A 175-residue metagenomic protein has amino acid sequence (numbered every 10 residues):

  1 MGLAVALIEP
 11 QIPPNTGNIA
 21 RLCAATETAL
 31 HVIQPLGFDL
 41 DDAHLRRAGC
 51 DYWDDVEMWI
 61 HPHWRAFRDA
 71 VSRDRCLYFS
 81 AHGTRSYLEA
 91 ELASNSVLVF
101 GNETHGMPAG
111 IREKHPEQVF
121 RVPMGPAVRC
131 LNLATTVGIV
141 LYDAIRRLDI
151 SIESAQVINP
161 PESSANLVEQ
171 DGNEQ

Functional and structural regions predicted by a protein language model:
M1-Q175: Post-transcriptional modification and biogenesis factors for structured RNAs of the translation apparatus
